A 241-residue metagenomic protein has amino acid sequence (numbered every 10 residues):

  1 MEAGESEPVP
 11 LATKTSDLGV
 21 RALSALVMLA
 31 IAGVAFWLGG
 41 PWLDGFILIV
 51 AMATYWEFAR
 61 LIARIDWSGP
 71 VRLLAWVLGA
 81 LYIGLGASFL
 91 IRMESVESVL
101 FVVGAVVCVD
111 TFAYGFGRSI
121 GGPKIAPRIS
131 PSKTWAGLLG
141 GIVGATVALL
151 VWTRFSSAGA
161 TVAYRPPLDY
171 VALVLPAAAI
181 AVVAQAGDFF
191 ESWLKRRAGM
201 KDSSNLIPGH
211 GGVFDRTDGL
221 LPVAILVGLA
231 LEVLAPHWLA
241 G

Functional and structural regions predicted by a protein language model:
E2-V182: Membrane-embedded alpha-helical bundles of polytopic integral membrane proteins
R118-S119, L194-A198, L221, L226: Re-entrant/interfacial helical elements at transmembrane boundaries that shape and gate the permeation pathway
G121-A126, R197-N205: Juxtamembrane helix-boundary/capping and inter-helix hinge elements in multi-pass membrane proteins
N205-G219: Divalent-cation-assisted or electrostatically stabilized phosphate/pyrophosphate-binding catalytic cores
R216-E232: Final/C-terminal transmembrane alpha-helix of multipass membrane proteins
L229-G241: Juxtamembrane boundary at the C-terminal end of a transmembrane helix
